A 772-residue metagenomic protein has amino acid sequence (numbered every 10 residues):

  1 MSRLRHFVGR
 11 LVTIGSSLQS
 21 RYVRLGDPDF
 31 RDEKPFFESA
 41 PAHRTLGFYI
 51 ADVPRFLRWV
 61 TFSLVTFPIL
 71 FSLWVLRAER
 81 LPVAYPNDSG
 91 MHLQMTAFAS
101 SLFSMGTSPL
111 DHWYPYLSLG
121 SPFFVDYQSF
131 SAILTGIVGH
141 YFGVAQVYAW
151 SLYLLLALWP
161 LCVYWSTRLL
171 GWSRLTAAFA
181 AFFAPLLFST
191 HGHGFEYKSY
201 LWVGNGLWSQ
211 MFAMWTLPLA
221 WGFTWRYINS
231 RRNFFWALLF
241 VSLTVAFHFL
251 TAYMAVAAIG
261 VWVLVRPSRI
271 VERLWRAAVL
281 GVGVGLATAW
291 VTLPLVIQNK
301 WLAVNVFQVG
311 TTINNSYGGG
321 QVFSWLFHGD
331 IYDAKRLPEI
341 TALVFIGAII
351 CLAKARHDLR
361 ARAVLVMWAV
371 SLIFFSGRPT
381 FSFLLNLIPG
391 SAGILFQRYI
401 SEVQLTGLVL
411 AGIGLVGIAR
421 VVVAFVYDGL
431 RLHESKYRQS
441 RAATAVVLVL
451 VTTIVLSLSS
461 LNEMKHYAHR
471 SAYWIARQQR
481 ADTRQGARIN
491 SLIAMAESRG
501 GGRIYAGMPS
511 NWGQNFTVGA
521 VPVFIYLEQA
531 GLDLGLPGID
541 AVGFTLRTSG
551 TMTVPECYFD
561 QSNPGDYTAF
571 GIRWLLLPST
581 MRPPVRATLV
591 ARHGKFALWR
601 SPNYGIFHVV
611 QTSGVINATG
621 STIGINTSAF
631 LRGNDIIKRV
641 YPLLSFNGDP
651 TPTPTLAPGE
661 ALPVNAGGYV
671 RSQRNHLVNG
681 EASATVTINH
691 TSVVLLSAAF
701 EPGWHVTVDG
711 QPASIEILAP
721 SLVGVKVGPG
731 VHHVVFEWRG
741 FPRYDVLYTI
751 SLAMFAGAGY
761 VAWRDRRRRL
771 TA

Functional and structural regions predicted by a protein language model:
R3-L11, G15-L18, Y22-G26, P35-A476 (+5 more regions): Membrane-embedded transmembrane-helix bundle of lipid-linked glycan/lipid transferases
L4, L11, G15, G26 (+9 more regions): Extracytoplasmic
A42-R44, A684-V686, I715, K726: Short stretches within intrinsically disordered, low-complexity N-terminal or propeptide regions
L243-V245, A255-A258, G285, A289 (+12 more regions): Active-site proximal loops enriched in glycine and acidic residues that flank catalytic Cys/His/Asp and coordinate
F375, P379, T588-R592, V723: Short low-complexity, flexible loop/linker segments enriched in glycine and/or proline with clustered acidic
F700-G703, V708-L752: Beta-strand-rich ligand-recognition modules
